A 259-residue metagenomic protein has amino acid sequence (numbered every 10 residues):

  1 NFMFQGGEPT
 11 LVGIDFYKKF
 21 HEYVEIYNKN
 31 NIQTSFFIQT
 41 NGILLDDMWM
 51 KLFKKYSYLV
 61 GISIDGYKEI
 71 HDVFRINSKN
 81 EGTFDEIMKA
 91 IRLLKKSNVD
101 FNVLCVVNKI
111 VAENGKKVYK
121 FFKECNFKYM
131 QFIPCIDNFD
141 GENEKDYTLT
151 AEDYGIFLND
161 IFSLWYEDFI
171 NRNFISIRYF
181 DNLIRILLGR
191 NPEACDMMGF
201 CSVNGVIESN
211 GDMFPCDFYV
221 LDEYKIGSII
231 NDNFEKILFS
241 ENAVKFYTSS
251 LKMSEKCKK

Functional and structural regions predicted by a protein language model:
N1-M3, V12-C135, D146: Radical SAM/AdoMet-radical enzyme domain recognition
E69-F74, Y129-E152, I175-L188, F214 (+1 more regions): Flexible glycine/acidic-rich beta-alpha junction loops that bind and position SAM and/or redox cofactors in anaerobic
D153-L187, F218-K259: C-terminal accessory region of radical SAM enzymes
I186-D196: Short, basic/aromatic recognition patches
M198-C201: Short, small/polar residue-rich loop motifs at catalytic or cofactor-binding pockets
E208: Short, acidic, Ser/Thr-enriched surface-loop or helix-capping motifs
